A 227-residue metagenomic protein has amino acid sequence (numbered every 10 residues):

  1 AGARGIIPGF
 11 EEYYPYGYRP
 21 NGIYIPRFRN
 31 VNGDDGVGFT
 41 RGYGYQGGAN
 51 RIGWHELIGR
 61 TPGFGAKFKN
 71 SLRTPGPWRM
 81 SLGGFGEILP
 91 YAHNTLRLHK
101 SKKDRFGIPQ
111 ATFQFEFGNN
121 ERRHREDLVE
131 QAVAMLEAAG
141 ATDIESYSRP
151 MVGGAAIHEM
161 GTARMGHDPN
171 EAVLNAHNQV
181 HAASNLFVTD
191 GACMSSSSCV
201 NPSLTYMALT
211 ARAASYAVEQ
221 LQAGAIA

Functional and structural regions predicted by a protein language model:
A1-M80, G84, Q222-A227: Mid-to-C-terminal "cap/lid" subdomains and adjacent gly/pro-rich loops that border and regulate access to redox
P8-F10, F28-V31, F85-L89, S101-K103 (+2 more regions): Generic structural motif
R19-P20, R97, N175, V200-N201: Composition- and surface-driven signal marking solvent-exposed, interaction-prone regions in large proteins
P75-I88, H93, I108-N119, R123-S196 (+1 more regions): A glycine-rich dinucleotide-binding beta-alpha-beta segment and adjacent secondary-structure elements that constitute
T95-H99, K103-G107: Loop/helix patches that line or flank the sugar-binding groove of alpha-linked glycan CAZymes
A132-T142, L209-I226: Internal hydrophobic alpha-helix adjacent to the cofactor/substrate pocket in enzyme cavities
S196-S215: A conserved FAD-binding loop/helix module that cradles the flavin
